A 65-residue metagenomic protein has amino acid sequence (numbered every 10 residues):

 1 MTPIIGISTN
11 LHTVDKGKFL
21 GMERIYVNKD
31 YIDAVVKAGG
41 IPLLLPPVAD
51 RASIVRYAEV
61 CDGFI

Functional and structural regions predicted by a protein language model:
M1-I65: N-terminal beta1-alpha1 cap of cysteine-dependent amidohydrolase-like domains
